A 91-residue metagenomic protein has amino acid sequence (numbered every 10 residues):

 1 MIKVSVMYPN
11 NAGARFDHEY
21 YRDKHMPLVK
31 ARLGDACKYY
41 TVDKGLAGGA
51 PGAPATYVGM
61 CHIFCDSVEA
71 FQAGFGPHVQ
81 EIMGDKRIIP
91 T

Functional and structural regions predicted by a protein language model:
M1-T91: Macromolecular interaction modules
